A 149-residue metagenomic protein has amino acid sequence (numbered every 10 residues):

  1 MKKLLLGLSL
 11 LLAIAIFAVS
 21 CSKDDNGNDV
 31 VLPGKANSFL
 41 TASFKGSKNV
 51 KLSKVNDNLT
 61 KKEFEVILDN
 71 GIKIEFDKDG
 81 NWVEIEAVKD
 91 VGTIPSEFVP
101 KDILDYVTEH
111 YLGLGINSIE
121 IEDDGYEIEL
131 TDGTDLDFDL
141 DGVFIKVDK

Functional and structural regions predicted by a protein language model:
M1-L4: Positively charged n-region of N-terminal signal peptides that target proteins for export
L6-I14: Sec-dependent N-terminal signal peptides
F17-S20: C-terminal motif of bacterial Sec signal peptides marking the signal peptidase cleavage site
S22-D25: Bacterial signal peptide processing site
N28-K149: First exposed extracellular module after export/assembly in secreted or surface-exposed proteins
